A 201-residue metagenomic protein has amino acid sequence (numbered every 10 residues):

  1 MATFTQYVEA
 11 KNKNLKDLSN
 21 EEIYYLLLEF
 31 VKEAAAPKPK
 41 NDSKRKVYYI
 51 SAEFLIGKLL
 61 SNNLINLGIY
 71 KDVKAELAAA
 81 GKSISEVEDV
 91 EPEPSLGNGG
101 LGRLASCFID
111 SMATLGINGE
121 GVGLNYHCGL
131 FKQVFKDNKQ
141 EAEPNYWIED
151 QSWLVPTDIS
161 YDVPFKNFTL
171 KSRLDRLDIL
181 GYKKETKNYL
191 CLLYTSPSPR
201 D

Functional and structural regions predicted by a protein language model:
M1-A36: N-terminal-proximal low-complexity accessory segments that begin disordered and transition into the first
N12-D17, E86-L96: Glycine- and acidic
F30, A34, E76, C107-S111 (+1 more regions): Generic, well-ordered alpha-helical scaffold segments in large soluble proteins
V31-E88: Conserved oxyanion/phosphate-binding beta-strand-loop segments in alpha/beta enzyme cores
I109-D110, T114-K132: Glycine-rich phosphate/pyrophosphate-binding loops and their adjacent beta-strand/loop elements at enzyme active sites
G129-L193: Extended, Lys/Arg-enriched charged tracts that mediate electrostatic binding to polyanionic substrates
Y194-D201: Conserved small/polar residues in nucleotide/adenosyl-binding loops
